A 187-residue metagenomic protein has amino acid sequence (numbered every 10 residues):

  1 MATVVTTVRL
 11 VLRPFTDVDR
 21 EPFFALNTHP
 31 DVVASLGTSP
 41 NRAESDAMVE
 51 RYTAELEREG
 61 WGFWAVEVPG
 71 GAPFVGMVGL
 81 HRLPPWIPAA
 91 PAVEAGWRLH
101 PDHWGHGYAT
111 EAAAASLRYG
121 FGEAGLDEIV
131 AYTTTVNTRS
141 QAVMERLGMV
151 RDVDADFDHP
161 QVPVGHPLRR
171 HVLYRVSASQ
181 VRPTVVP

Functional and structural regions predicted by a protein language model:
M1-S35, E50, A65-P187: Acyl-donor (CoA/ACP) binding surface of acyl/acetyltransferases
S39-P40: Short glycine-enriched, charge-decorated loop/helix-capping segments at active-site entrances that position
Y52-A65: A short helix-loop-beta-strand connector motif used in the catalytic cores of GNAT acetyltransferases and, in some
